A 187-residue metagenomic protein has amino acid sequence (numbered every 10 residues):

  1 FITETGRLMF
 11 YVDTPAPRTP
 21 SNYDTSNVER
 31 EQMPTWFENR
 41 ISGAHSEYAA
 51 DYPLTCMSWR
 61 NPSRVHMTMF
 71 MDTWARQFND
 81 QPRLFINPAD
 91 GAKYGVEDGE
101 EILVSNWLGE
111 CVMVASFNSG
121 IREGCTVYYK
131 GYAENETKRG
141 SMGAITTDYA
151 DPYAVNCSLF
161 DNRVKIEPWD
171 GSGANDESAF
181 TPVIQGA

Functional and structural regions predicted by a protein language model:
F1-D72: Long, low-complexity segments enriched in small/aliphatic residues
M67-F85, A89-A187: Long, contiguous, secondary-structure-rich segments that constitute the structural scaffold of globular domains
